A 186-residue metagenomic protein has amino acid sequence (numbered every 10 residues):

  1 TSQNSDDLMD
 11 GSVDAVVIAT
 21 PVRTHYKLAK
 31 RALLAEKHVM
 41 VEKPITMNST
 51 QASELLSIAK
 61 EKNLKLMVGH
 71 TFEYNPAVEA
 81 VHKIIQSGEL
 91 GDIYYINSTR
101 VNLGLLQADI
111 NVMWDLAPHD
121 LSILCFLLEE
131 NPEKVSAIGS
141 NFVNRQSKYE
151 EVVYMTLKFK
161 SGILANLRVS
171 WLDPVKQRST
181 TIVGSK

Functional and structural regions predicted by a protein language model:
T1-I58: Beta-loop-alpha module in the N-terminal Rossmann-like domain of NAD(P)-dependent dehydrogenases, especially those
Q3-D6, R100, S140: Conserved SAM/SAH-binding loop
T20-P21, V169-W171: Short glycine-/small-residue-rich Rossmann-like dinucleotide-binding loops
A35-K37, K62-L64, I163: A short helix->loop->beta-strand "cap" motif at the edges of active sites that frequently abuts
T46-A108: A contiguous active-site-proximal alpha/beta segment in oxidoreductase catalytic domains
T71, T181-K186: C-terminal glycine/acidic-rich active-site capping loop/insertion
L103-L164, S170-V175, T181: Rossmann-like dinucleotide-binding domain that binds NAD(P)(H)
